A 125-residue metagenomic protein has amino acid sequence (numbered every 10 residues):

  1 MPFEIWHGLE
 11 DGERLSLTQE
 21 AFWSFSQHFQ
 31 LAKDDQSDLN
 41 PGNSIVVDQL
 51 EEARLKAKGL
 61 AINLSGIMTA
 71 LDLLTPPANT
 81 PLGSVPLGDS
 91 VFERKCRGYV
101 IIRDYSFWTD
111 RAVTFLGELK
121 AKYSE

Functional and structural regions predicted by a protein language model:
M1-R103, F107-E125: Long, contiguous alpha-helical bundle segments
